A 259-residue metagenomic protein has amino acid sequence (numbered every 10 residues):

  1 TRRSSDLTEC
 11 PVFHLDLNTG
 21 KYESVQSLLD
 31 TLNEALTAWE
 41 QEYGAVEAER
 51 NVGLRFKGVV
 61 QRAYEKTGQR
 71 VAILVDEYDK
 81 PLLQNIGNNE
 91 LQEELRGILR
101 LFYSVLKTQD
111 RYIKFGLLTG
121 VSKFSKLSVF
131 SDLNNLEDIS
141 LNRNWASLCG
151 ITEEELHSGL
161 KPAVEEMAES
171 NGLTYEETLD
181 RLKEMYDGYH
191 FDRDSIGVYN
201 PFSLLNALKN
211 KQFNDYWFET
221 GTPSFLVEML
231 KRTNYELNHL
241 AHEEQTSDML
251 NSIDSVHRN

Functional and structural regions predicted by a protein language model:
T1-S4: Short, small-residue-biased leader/transition segments that mark boundaries at the very start of proteins
E9-G44: Conserved NTP-binding/hydrolysis module of P-loop NTPases
H14, A72-D76, G97-L101, K114-V121: Structural recognition of the conserved hydrophobic beta-strand(s) that form the central parallel beta-sheet of P-loop
S27, Y43-Q61: Short glycine-rich substrate-engagement loop in P-loop NTPases that contacts/grips substrate
V60-Y64, E93-K114: Substrate-engagement module of ASCE P-loop NTPases
T67-Q92: Conserved P-loop NTPase "ATPase switch" module shared by AAA+ and STAND
S128-S131, I139-A207: Amphipathic alpha-helical segments of the small helical/lid subdomains adjacent to P-loop NTPase cores
G172-N259: C-terminal leucine-rich, beta-strand-based interaction scaffolds used for sensing/assembly
